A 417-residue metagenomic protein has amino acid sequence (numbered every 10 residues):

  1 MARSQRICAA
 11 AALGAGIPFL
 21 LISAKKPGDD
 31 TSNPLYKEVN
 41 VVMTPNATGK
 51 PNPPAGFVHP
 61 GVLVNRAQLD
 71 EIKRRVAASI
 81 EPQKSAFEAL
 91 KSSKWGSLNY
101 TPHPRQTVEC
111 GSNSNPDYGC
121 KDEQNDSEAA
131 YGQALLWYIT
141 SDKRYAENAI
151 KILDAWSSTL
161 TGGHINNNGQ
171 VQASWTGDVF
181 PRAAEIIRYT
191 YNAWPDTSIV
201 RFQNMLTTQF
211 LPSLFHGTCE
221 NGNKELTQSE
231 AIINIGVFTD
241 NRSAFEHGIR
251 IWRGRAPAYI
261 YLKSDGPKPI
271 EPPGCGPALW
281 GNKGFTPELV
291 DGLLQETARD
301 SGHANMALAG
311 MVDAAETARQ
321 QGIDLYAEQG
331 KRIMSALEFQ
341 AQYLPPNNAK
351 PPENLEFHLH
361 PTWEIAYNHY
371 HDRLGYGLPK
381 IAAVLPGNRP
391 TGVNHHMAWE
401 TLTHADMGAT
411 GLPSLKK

Functional and structural regions predicted by a protein language model:
M1, D29-S32: Bimodal feature
M1-L21: Fungal secretory targeting signals
I22-D29: Bacterial Sec-dependent signal peptides at the C-terminal "C-region" and cleavage site
N33-E220, L226, E230, R250-A256 (+4 more regions): Extracellular glycan-targeting catalytic surfaces
K143, N241-S243: Loop/turn elements at helix/coil->beta-strand transitions in domains of secreted/extracellular proteins
S243-H247, A278, S301-Q320: Active-site-proximal binding-pocket segments
Y259-T297: Flexible internal linker/loop segments at domain or repeat junctions
